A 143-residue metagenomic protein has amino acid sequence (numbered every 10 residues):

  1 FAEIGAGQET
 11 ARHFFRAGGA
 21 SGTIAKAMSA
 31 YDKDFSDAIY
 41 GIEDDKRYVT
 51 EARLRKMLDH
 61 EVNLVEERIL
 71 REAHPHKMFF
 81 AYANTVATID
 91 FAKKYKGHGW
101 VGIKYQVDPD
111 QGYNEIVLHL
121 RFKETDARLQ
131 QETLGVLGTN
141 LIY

Functional and structural regions predicted by a protein language model:
F1-Y143: Non-catalytic terminal extensions that flank enzyme cores
